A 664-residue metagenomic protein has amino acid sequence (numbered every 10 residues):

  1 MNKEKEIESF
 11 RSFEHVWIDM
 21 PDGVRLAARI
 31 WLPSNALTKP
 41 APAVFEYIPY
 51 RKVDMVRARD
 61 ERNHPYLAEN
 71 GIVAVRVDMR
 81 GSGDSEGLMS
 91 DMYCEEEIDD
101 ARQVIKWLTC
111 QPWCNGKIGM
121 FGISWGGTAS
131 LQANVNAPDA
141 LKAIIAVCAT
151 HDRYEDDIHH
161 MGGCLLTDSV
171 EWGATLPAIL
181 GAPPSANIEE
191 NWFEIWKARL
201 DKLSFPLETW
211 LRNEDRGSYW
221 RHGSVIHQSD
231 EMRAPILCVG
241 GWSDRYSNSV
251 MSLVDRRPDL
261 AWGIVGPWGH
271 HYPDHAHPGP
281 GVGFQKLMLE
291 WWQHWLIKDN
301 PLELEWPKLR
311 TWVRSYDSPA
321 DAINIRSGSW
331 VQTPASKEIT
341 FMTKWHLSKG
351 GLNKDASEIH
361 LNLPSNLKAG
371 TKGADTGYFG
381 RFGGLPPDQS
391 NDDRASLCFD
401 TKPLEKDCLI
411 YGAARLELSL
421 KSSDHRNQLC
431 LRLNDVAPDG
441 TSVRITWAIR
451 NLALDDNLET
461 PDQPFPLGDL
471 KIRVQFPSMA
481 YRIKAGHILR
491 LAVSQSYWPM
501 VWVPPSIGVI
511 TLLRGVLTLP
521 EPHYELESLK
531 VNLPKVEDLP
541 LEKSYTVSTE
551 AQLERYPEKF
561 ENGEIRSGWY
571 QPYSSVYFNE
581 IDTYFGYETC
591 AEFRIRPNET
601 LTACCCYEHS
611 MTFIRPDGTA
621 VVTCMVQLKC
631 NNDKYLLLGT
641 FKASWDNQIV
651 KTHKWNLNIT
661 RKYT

Functional and structural regions predicted by a protein language model:
N2-A36, D400, L404-K406: N-terminal cap/lid segment of alpha/beta-hydrolase-fold proteins
N35-C110, I158-H159, A437-P438, W498: Cap/lid segment of the alpha/beta-hydrolase catalytic domain
D60-E61, E69, Q132-E231: Accessory cap/linker subdomain of secreted extracellular hydrolases
P112-S124: Alpha/beta-hydrolase fold nucleophile elbow
G122-Q132: Glycine-rich nucleophile elbow surrounding the catalytic serine of serine-hydrolase chemistry
M232, C238-G240: Short beta-strand/loop motif that positions the catalytic acidic residue of the alpha/beta-hydrolase fold
R245-V250: Conserved alpha/beta-hydrolase "acid-adjacent" motif
P278-A643, Q648-T664: C-terminal, loop-rich substrate-recognition/catalytic regions characterized by aromatic stacking residues
